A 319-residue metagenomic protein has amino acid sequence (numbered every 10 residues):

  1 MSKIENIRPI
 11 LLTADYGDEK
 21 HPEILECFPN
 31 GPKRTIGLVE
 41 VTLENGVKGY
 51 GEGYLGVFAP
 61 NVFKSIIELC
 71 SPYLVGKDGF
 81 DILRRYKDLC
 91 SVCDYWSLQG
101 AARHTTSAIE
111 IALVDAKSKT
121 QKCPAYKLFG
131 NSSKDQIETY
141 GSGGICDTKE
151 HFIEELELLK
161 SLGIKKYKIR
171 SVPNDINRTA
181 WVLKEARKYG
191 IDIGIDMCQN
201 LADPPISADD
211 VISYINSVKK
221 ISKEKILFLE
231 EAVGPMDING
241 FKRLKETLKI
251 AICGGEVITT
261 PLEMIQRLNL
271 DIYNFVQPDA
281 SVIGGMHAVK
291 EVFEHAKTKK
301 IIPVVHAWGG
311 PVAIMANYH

Functional and structural regions predicted by a protein language model:
M1-N45, Y54: Structured beta-strand/loop patches that form or line metal/cofactor-binding pockets in enzymes
T42-T120: Metal- or metallocofactor-binding catalytic centers and their adjacent structured scaffolds across diverse enzyme
G46, C70, I109, K122 (+4 more regions): Conserved, mostly hydrophobic/aromatic
K64-S71, T106, E110, V114-D115 (+6 more regions): Predominant activation on well-ordered alpha-helical scaffold segments within soluble catalytic domains
Q121-I145, D271: N-terminal small/glycine-rich loop or linker at the start of catalytic domains across soluble metabolic enzymes
Q136-H151, R170-V172, C198-D209, C253: Active-site mouth loops of central-metabolism enzymes
L158-Y167: Catalytic domains of carbohydrate-active enzymes, especially glycoside hydrolases
I176-M315: Catalytic core of soluble alpha/beta enzymes
